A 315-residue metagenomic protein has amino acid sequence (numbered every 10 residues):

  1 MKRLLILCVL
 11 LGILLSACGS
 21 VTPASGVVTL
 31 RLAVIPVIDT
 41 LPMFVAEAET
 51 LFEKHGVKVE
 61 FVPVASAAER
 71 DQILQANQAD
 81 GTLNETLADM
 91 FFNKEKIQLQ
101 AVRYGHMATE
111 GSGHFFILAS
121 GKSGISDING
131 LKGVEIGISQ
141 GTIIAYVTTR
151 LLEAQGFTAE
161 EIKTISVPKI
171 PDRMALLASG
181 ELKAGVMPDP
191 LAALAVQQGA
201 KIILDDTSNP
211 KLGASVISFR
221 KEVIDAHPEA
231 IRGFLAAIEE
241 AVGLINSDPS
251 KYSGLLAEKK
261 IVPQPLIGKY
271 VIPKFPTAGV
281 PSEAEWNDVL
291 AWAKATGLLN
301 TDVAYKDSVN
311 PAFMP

Functional and structural regions predicted by a protein language model:
M1-T29, P315: Short, low-complexity disordered leader/linker segments with a strong preference for bacterial N-terminal type II
A24-F157, T164-V167, K183-D189, I202-D205 (+1 more regions): Short, glycine-/small- and polar/acidic-enriched structural segments that line small-molecule recognition paths
V37, V64-A68, I138, T142-I143 (+5 more regions): Soluble non-cytosolic domains of exported or imported proteins
L41-V45, E49-T50, Q72, A76 (+12 more regions): Solvent-exposed, polar/charged alpha-helical surfaces in well-ordered, non-transmembrane soluble domains, broadly
K54, H106-E110, P276-E283, Y305: Short, solvent-exposed loop/beta-turn-alpha elements that line the ligand-binding surface or hinge of extracytoplasmic
L87, T164-I165, K169-L255: Pocket-lining segment of extracytoplasmic ligand-binding domains
D225-N300: Secondary-structure end/capping motifs
A291-P315: Conserved C-terminal helix/tail region of periplasmic/extracytoplasmic solute-binding proteins
